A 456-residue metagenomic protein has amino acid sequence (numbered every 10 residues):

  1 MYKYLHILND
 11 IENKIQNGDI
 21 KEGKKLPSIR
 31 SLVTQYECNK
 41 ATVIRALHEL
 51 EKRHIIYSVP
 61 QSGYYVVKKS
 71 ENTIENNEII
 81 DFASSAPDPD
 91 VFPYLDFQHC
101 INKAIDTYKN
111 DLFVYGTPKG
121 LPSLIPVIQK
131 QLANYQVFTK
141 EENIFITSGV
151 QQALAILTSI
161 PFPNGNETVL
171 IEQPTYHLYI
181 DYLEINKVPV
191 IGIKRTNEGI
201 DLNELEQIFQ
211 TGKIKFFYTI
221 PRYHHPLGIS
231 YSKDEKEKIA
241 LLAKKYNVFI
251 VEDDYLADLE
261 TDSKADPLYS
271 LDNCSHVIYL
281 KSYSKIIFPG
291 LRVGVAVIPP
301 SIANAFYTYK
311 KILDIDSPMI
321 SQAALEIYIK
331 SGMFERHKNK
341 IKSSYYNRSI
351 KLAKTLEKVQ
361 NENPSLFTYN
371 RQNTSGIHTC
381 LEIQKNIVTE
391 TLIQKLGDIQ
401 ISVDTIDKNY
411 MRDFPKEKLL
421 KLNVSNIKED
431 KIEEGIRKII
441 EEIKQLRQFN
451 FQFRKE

Functional and structural regions predicted by a protein language model:
M1-A104, N110-G116, L124-K130, K311-P318 (+9 more regions): N-terminal basic, amphipathic alpha-helical segments
F82, I250-V251: Residue-level marker for buried hydrophobic side chains located in beta-strands that build the well-ordered beta-sheet
L112-Y246, D258-L259, S263-L271, N450-R454: Conserved core of the PLP fold type I
I171, V251-E252: Hydrophobic residues in beta-strands of the RecA-like P-loop NTPase core, especially within AAA+ ATPase
I278-E362, N370-R371: PLP-dependent aminotransferase class I/II
Y283, F367-T368, D407-M411: Short, solvent-exposed loop/turn elements at beta->coil junctions and helix N-caps that rim active or binding pockets
